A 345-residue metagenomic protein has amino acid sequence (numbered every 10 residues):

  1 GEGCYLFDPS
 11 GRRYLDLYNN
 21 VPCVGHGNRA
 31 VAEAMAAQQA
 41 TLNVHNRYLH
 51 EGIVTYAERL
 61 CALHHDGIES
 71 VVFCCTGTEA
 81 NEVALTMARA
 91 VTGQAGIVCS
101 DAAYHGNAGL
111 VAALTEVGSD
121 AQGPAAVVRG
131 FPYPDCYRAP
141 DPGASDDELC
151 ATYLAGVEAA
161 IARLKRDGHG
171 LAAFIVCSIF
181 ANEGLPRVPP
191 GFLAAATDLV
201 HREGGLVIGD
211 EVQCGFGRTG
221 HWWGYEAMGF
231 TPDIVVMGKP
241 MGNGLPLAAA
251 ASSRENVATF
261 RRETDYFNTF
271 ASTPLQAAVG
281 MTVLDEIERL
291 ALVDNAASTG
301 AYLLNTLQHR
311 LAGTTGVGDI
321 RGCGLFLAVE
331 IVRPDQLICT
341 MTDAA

Functional and structural regions predicted by a protein language model:
G1-A345: Conserved N-terminal phosphate-binding loop of PLP-dependent enzymes in the Aspartate aminotransferase
